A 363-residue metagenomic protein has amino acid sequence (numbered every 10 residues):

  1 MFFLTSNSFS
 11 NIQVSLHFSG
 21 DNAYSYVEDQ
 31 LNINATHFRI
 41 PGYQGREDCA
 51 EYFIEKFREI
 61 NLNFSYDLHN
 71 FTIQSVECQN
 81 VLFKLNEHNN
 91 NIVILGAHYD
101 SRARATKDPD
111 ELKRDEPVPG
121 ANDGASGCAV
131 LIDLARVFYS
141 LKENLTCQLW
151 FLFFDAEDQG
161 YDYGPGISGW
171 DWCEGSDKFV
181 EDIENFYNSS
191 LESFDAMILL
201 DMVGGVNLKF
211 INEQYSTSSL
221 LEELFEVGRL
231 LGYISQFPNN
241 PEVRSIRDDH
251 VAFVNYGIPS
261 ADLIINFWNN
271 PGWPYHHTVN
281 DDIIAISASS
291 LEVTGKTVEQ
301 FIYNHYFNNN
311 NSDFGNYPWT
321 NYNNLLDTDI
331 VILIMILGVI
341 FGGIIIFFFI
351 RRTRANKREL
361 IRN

Functional and structural regions predicted by a protein language model:
F9-D48, I60, P271-A285: N-terminal capping segment at the start of a domain
D29-H88, F237: A non-catalytic alpha/beta surface segment that caps or lines the substrate-entry region of metallo-dependent hydrolase
F38, F71-S75, E87-N89, Y99-A103 (+6 more regions): Solvent-exposed loop/turn segments at secondary-structure junctions within structured extracellular/periplasmic domains
D115-E222: Acidic/histidine-rich catalytic neighborhood of metal-dependent amide-processing enzymes
A196, V203-Y322: Active-site-adjacent substrate-binding region of metalloamidase/peptidase-like peptide-processing proteins
S312-G338: Juxtamembrane/start-of-transmembrane alpha-helix segments at the extracytoplasmic/lumenal side of membrane anchors
G338-R354: Alpha-helical transmembrane segments
R354-N363: Cytoplasmic C-terminal tails of single-pass
